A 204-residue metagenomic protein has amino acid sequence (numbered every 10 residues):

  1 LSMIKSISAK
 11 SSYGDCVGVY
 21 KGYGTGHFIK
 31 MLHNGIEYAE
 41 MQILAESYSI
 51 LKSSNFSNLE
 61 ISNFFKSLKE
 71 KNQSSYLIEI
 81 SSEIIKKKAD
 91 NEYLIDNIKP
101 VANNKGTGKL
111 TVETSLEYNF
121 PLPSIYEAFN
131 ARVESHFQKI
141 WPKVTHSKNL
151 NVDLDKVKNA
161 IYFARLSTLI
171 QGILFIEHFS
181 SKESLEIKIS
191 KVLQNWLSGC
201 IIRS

Functional and structural regions predicted by a protein language model:
L1-S8: Rossmann-fold NAD(P)-binding glycine/threonine-rich loop
S12-Y13, V17-D153, I161-Q171, F175-S204: Helical "substrate-binding/catalytic lid" subdomain of Rossmann-like NAD(P)-dependent dehydrogenases/reductases
